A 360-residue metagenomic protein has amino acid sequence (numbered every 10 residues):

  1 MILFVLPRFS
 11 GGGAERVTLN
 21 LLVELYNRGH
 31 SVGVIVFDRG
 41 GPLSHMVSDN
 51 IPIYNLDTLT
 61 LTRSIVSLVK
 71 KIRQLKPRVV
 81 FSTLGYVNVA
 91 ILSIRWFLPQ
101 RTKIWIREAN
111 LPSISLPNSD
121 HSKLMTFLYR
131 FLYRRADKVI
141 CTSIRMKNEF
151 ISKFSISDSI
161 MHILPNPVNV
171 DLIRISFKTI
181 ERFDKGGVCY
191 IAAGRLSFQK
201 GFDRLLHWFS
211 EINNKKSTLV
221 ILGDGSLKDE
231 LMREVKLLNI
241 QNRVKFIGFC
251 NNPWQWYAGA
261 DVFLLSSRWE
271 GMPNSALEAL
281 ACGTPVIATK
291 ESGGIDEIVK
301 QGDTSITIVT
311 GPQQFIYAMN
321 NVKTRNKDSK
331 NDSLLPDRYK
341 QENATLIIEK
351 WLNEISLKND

Functional and structural regions predicted by a protein language model:
F4-T62, K153, G225-S226: N-terminal strand-loop element at the rim of the active site of nucleotide-sugar-dependent glycosyltransferases
G12-N20, V188, A192-E211, S226-M232 (+1 more regions): A conserved mid-protein helix/loop that constitutes part of the nucleotide-sugar donor-binding site
V69, S122-V139: Membrane-proximal helix-turn-helix segments that form the acceptor-binding/catalytic region of lipid-linked
S82-V89, E108: Short His-centered aromatic/hydrophobic patch
R134-I160, V168-V170: A short, active-site helix/loop in glycosyltransferases that binds the activated sugar's phosphate group
F249, R268: Aromatic "clamp/platform" in nucleotide-sugar-dependent glycosyltransferases that forms part of the donor/acceptor
P285-T289: Short hydrophobic beta-strand element within catalytic cores of glycosyltransferases and related nucleotide-activated
K300-Q313, N320-N326: Conserved acidic donor-binding segment of nucleotide-sugar-dependent glycosyltransferases
